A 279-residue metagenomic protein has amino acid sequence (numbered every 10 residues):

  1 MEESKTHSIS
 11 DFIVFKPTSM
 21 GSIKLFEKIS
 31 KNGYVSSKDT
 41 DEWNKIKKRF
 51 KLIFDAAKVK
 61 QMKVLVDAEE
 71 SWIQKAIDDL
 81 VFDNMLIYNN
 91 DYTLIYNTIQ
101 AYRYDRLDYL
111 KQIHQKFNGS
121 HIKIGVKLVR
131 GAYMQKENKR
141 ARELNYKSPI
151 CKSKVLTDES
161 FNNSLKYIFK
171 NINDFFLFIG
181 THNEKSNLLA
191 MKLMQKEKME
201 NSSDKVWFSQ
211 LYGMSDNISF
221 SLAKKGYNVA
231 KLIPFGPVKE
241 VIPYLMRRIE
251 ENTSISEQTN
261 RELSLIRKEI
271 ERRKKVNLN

Functional and structural regions predicted by a protein language model:
M1-N279: Positively charged, amphipathic and often flexible ligand-engagement surfaces
